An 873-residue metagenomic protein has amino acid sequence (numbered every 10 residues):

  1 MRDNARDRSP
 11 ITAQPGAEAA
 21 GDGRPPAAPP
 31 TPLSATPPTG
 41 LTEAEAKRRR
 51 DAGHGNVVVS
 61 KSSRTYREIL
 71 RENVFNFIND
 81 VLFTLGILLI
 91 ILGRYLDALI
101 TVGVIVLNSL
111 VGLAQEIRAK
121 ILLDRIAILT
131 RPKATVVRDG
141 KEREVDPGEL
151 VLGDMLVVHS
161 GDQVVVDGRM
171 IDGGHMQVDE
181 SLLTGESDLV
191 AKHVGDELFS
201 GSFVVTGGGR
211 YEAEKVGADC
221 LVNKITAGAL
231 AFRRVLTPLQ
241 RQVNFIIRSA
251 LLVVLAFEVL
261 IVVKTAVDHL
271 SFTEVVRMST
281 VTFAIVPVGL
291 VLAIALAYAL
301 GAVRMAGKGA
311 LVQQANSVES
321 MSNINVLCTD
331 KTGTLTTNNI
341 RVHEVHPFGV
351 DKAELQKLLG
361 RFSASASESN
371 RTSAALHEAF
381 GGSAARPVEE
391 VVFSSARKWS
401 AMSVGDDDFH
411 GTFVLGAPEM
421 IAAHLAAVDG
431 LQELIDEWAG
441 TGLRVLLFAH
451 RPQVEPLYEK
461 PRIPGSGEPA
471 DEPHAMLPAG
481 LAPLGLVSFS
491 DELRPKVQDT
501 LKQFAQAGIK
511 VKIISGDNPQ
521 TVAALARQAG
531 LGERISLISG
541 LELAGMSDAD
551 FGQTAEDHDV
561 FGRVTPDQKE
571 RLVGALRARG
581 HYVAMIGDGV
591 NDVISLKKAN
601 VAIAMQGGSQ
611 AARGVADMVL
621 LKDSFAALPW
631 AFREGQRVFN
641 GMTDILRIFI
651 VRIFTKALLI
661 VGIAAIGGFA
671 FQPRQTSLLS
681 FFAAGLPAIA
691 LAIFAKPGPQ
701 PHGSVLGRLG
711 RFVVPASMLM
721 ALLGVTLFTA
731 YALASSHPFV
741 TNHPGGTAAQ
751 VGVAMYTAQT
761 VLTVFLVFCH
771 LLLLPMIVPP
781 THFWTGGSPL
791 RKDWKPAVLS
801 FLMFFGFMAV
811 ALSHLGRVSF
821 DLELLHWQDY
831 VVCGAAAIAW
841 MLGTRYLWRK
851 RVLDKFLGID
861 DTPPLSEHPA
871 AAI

Functional and structural regions predicted by a protein language model:
R2-A19, G23-A27, G55-T135, E142 (+3 more regions): Transmembrane helix-loop-helix hairpins at the membrane interface
P30, G103, R131-N244, G545-A555 (+2 more regions): Cytosolic catalytic regions of P-type ion-transporting ATPases
P38-G40, R50-K61, S109-L110, R118-L129 (+1 more regions): Actuator/coupling domain of P-type ATPases
N56-I87, K120, E142-R143, T226-A256 (+6 more regions): Soluble-to-membrane junctions at the N-terminal ends of transmembrane alpha-helices in multi-pass ion-transporting
D80-G103, S249-P287, A299, V303-G309 (+4 more regions): Helix-interface capping motifs at the ends of transmembrane segments in multi-pass membrane proteins
L92, L96, I100-R131, V235-V326 (+6 more regions): Hydrophobic alpha-helical transmembrane segments
I261, Y298, E533-A584, G589 (+3 more regions): Membrane-embedded transport module
N323-A482, F489, K502-Q503, V511-R527 (+3 more regions): Cytosolic catalytic regions of ATP/NTP-dependent phosphoryl-transfer enzymes
